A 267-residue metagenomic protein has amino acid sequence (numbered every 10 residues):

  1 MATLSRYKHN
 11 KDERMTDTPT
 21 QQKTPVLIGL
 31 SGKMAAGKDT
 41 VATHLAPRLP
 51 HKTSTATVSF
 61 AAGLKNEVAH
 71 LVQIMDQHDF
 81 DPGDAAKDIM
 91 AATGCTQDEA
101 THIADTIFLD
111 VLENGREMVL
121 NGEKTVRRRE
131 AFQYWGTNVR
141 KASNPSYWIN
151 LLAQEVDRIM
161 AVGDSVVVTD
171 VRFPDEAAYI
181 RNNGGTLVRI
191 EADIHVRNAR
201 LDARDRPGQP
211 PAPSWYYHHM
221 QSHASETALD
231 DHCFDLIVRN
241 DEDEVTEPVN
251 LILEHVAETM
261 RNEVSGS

Functional and structural regions predicted by a protein language model:
T3-R14: Short, Lys/Arg-enriched N-terminal segments with co-localized hydrophobic residues within the first ~10-30 amino acids
L30: Hydrophobic anchor at the beta1->P-loop junction of P-loop NTPases
M34, S146, L151-L152, P174-N182 (+2 more regions): Small-molecule kinase domains that catalyze NTP-dependent phosphoryl transfer to phosphate-bearing small molecules
K38: Conserved lysine of the Walker
V41: Hydrophobic positions on the alpha1 helix immediately C-terminal to the Walker A/P-loop
P47-A56: Post-Walker A helix-loop "phosphate-sensing" segment adjacent to the P-loop in P-loop NTPases
T55-G63: A short beta-strand-loop structural module common to alpha/beta enzyme folds
A62-D164: ATP-dependent small-molecule kinase phosphotransfer cores that center on conserved nucleotide phosphate-binding segments
